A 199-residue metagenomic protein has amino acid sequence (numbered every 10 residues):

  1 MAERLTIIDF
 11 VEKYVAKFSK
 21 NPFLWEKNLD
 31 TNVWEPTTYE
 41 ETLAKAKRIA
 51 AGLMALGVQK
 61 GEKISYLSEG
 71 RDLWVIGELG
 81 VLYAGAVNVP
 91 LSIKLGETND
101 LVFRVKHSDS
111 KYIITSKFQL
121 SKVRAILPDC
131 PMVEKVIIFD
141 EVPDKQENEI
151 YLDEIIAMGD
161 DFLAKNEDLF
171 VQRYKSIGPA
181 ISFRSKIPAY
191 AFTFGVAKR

Functional and structural regions predicted by a protein language model:
A2-W25, A44: A short N-terminal helical cap/helix-turn-helix that marks the beginning of AMP-binding/adenylate-forming
L24-R71, V75, L79, G96-V102 (+1 more regions): Conserved AMP-binding/adenylate-forming core of the ANL superfamily
N28-T31, F118-S182: ANL superfamily adenylate-forming
P36-E40, Q172, G178-R199: Conserved AMP-binding A3 loop
S65-L67, Y112-S116, I137: Structural motif
G85: Structured binding elements
L95-I126, R199: Conserved ATP-dependent adenylate/AMP-binding module captured primarily in the ANL superfamily
